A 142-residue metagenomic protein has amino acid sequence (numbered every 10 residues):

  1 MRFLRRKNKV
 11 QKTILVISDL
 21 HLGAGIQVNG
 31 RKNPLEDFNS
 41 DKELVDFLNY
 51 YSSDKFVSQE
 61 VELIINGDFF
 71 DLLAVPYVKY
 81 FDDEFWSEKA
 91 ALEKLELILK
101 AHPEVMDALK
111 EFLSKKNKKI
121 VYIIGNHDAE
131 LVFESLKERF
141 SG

Functional and structural regions predicted by a protein language model:
M1-K100: N-terminal active-site segment of His-dependent metallophosphoesterases
P76-G142: Active-site neighborhood of divalent metal-dependent phosphoester bond hydrolases
